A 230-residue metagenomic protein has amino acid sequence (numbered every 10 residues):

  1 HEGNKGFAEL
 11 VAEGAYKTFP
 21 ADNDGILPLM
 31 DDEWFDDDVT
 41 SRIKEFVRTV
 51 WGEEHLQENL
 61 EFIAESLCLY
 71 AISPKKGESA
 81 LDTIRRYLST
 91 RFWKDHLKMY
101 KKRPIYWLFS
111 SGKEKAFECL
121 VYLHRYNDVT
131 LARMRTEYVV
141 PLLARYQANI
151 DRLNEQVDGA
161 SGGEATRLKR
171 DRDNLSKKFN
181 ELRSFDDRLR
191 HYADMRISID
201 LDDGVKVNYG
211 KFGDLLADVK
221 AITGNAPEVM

Functional and structural regions predicted by a protein language model:
H1-M230: Terminal accessory regions of large proteins
